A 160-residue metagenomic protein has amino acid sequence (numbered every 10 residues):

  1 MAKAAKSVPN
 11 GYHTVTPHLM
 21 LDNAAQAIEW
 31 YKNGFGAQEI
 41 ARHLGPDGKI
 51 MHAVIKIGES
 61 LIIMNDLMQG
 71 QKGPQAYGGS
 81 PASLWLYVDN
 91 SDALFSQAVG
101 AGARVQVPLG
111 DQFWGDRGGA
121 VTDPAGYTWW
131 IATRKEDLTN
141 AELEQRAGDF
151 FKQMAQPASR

Functional and structural regions predicted by a protein language model:
M1-M20, I28-E29, G34-T122, I131-R160: Vicinal oxygen chelate
A125: C-terminal catalytic core of tyrosine-transesterase DNA break-rejoin enzymes
